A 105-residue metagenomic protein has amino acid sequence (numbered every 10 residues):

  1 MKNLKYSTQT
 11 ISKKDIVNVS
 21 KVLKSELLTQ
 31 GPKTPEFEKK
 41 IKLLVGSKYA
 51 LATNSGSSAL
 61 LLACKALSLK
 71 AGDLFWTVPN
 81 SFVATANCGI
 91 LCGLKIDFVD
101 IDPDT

Functional and structural regions predicted by a protein language model:
M1-A66, K70, L91: Conserved PLP-binding active-site segment in aminotransferase class I/II-type PLP enzymes
K65-T105: PLP-dependent aminotransferase-like
